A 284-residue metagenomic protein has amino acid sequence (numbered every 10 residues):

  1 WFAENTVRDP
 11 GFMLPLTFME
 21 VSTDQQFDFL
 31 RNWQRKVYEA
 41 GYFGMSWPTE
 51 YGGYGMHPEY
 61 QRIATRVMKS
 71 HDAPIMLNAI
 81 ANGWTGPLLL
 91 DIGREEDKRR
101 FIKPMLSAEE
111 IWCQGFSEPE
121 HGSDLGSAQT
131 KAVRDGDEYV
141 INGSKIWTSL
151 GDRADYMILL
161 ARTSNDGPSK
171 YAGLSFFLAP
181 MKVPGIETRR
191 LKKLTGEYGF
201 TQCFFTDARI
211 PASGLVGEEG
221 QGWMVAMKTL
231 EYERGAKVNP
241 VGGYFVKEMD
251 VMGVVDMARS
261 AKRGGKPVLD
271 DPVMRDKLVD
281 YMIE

Functional and structural regions predicted by a protein language model:
W1-I80, D91, E96-S107, I111 (+4 more regions): Amphipathic, small/basic residue-rich leader segments at the start of a protein or domain
G41, A64-K69, L160-R162, L178-P184 (+1 more regions): Short Ser/Thr-interspersed hydrophobic loop/turn segments at strand-loop and sheet-helix junctions that line or gate
E120-A128, G185: Active-site-adjacent elements of ketosynthase-type condensing enzymes
G122-S123, I146-G151, L194-T195: Glycine-rich phosphate/pyrophosphate-binding beta-alpha loops
A132-V133: A structural signal for short hydrophobic beta-strand segments in well-ordered beta-sheet cores
E138, N142-R189: A short core secondary-structure module
I186-E284: Glycine-rich beta->alpha junctions and the first turn(s) of the following alpha-helix
